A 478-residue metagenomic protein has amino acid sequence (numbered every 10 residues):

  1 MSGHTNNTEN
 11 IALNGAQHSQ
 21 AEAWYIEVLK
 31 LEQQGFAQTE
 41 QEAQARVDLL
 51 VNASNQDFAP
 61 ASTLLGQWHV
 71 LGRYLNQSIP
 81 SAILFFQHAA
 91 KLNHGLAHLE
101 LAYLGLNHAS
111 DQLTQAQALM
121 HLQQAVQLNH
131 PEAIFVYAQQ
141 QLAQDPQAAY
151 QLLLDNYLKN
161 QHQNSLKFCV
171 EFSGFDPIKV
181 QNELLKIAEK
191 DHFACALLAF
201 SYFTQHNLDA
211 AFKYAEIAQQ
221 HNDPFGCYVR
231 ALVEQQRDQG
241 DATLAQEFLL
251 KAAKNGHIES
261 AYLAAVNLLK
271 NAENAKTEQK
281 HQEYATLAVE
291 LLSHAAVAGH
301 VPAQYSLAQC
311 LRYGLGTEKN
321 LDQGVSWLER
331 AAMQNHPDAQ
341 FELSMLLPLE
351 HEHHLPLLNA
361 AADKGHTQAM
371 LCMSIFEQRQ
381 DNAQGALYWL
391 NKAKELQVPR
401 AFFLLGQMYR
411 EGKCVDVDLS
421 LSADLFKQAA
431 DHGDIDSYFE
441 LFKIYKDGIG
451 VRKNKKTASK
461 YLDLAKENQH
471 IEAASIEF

Functional and structural regions predicted by a protein language model:
Q17-Q20, Q34-G35, Q56-F58, L71-R73 (+20 more regions): Short helix-capping/linker turns of helical repeat alpha-solenoids
E22-Q41, N52, Q56, F200-S201: Alpha-helical segment of the N-proximal tetratricopeptide repeat
A23, A61, A97, A133 (+10 more regions): TPR alpha-solenoid repeat register
E27-Q34, L64-L71, L101-H108, V136-A143 (+10 more regions): Hydrophobic face of amphipathic alpha-helices that form TPR/SEL1-like repeat modules and related alpha-solenoid
R73, Q77, L113, Q144-D145 (+8 more regions): Residue-level detector of the short coil/turn that links helix A to helix B within each tetratricopeptide repeat
L154-K159, K453-H470: TPR/TPR-like (Sel1-like) alpha-helical repeat modules
